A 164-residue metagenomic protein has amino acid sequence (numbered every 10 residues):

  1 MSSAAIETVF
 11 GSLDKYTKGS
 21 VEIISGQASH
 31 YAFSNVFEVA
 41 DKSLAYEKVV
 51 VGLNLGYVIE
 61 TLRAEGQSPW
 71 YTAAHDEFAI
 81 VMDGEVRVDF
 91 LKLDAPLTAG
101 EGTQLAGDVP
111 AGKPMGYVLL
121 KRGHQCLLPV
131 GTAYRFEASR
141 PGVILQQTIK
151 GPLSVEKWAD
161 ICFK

Functional and structural regions predicted by a protein language model:
M1-T61, Q67-P69, I161-K164: A short, N-terminal "cap"/entry segment at the start of jelly-roll beta-barrel domains of the cupin/DSBH fold
Y57, H75-F78, G142: Short, surface-exposed beta-edge/turn micro-motifs
L62, A73-D94, T103-L105: Short, conserved beta-strand element in jelly-roll/cupin
E65-S68, G131-A133: Short beta-turn/strand-loop junction motif enriched in small, turn-promoting residues
P69-Y71, D76-V81, V118, C126: His/acidic/aromatic-lined binding-pocket segments of jelly-roll/cupin-type domains and related regulatory beta-sandwich
L93-V130: Short acidic-glycine-tyrosine-enriched beta hairpin
Y117-Q125, V130-S154: Ligand-binding loop in jelly-roll beta-barrel domains
P152-K164: Short peripheral tails and domain-boundary helices/loops at the edges of structured domains
